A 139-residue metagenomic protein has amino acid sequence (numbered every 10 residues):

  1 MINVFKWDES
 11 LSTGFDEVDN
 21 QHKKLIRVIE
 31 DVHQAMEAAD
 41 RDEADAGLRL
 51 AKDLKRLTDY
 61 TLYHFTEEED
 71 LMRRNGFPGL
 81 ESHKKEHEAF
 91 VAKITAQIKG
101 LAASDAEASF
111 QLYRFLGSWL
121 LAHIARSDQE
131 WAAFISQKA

Functional and structural regions predicted by a protein language model:
M1-A139: Small-residue-biased structural context
